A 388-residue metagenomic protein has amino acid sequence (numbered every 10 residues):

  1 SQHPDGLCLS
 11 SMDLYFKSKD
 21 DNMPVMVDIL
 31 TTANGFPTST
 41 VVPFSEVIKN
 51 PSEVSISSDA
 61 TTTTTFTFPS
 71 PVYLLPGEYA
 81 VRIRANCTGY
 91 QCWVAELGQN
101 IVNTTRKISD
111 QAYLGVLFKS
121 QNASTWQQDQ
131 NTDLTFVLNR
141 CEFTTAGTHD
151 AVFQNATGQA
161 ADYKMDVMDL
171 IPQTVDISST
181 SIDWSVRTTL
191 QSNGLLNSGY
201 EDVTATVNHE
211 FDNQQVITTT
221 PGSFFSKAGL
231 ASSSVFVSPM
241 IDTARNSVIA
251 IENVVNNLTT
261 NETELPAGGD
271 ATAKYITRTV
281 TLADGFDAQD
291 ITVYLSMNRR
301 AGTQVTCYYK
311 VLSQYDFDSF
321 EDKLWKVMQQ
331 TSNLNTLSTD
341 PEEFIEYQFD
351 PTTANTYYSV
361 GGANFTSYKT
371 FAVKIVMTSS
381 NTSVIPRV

Functional and structural regions predicted by a protein language model:
S1-H3, L9: A short beta-strand-loop element at or near the start of a globular domain
P4, Y15-K19, T88, Q173-V175 (+1 more regions): Short solvent-exposed strand-capping/beta-turn motif centered on an Asx-Ser/Thr pair
D20-Y113: Aromatic- and Gly/Pro-enriched, solvent-exposed loop/edge beta-strand patches characteristic of beta-rich domains
V54-T61, Q128, E264-K274: Extracellular beta-rich ligand/substrate-recognition surface
D59-T61, P76-G77, D129-N131, M165 (+1 more regions): Solvent-exposed, conformationally flexible loop/turn segments
C87-T145: Extended, polar beta-sheet/loop recognition surfaces of beta-rich domains that mediate binding to diverse ligands
N139-V388: Beta-strand-rich ligand- or partner-binding modules with a strong bias toward extracellular/periplasmic carbohydrate
